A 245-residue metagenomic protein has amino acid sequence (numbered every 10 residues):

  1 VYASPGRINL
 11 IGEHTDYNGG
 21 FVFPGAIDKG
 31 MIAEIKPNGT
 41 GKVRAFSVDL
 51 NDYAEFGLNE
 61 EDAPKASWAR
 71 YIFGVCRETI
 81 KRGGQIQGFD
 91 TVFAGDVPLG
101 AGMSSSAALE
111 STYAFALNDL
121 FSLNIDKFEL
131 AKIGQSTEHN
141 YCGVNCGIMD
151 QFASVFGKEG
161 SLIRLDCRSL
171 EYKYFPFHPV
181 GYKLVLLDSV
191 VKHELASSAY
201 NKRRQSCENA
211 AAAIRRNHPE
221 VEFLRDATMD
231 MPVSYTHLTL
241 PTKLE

Functional and structural regions predicted by a protein language model:
V1-A107, S111-K127, K132-S136, Y141 (+4 more regions): ATP-binding N-lobe of GHMP and related small-molecule kinases
P5, H14, D49, F152 (+3 more regions): Anionic group-transfer/hydrolysis microenvironments
D49-F56, S122-I125, R216-M229, L240: Short, exposed beta-strand "edge-strand" segments with a Pro/Gly-rich flavor and a Y/T-containing core
E78, T137, A210-I214, T239: Short alpha-helical scaffold segments that flank and stabilize functional sites
N145-M149, A153-V185, S189-Y235: Acidic-enriched catalytic cores of C-N bond-cleaving enzymes acting on peptides and small amides
T236-T242: Conserved small/polar residues in nucleotide/adenosyl-binding loops
